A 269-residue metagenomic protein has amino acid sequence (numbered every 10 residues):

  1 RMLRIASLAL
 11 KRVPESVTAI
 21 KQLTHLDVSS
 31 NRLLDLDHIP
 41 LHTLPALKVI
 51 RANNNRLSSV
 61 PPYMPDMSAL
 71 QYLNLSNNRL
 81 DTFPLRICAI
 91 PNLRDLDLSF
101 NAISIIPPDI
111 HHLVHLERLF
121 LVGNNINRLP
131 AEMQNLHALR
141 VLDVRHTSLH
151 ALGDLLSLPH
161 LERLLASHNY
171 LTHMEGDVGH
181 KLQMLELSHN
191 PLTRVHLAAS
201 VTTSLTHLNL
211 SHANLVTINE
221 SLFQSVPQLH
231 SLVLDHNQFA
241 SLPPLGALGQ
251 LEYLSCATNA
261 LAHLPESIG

Functional and structural regions predicted by a protein language model:
R1-R12, S16, I20-H25: LRR N-terminal entry segment and analogous cap-like coil->beta motifs
L3, L26-V28, L47-A52, L70-L75 (+8 more regions): Conserved hydrophobic beta-strand positions in leucine-rich repeat
V13-S16, L36-I39, V60-Y63, F83-R86 (+8 more regions): The feature encodes a structural signal of leucine-rich repeats
A19-L23, H42-A46, P65-L70, C88-L93 (+8 more regions): Leucine-rich repeat
S29-I105, D109-H111, F120: A generic tandem-repeat structural signature
N77-T82, R94-I105, E117-R128, R140-A151 (+2 more regions): Solenoidal tandem-repeat scaffolds enriched in leucines and small polar residues
H168-Y170, H189-R194, A198-S267: Eukaryotic tandem repeat interaction scaffolds
